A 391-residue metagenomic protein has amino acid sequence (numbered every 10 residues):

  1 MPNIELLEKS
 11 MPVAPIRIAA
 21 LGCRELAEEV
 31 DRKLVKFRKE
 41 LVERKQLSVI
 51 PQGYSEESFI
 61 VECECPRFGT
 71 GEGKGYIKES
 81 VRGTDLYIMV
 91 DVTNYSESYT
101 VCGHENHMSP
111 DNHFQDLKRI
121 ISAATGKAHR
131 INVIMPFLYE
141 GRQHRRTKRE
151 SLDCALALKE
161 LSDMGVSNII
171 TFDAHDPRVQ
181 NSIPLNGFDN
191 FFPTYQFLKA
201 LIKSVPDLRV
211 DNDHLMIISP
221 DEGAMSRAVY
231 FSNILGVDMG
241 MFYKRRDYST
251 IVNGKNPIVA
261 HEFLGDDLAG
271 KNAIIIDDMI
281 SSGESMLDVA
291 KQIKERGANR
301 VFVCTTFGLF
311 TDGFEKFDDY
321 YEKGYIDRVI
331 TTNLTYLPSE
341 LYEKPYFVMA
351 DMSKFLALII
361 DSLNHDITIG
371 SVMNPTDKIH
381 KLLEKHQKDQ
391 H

Functional and structural regions predicted by a protein language model:
M1-H391: PRPP-associated nucleotide enzymes
